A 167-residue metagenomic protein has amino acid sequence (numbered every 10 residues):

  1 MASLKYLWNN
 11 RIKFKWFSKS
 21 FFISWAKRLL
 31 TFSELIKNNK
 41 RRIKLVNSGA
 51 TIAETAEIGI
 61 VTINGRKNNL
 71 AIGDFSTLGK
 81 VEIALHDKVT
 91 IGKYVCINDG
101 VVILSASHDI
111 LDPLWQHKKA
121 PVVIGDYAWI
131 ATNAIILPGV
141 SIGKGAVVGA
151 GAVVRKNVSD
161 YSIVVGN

Functional and structural regions predicted by a protein language model:
M1-R42, V46-G49, E54-T55, Y94 (+4 more regions): Terminal amphipathic alpha-helical/low-complexity segments used for targeting or macromolecular assembly
S33, N39-V46, A53, R66 (+4 more regions): Short amphipathic alpha-helical surface micro-motifs
S48-G49, N68, A120, V154: Extracytoplasmic/secreted proteins and extracellular or luminal domains
G59-S141, N167: Flexible, glycine/small-residue-enriched loop-and-beta-strand segment within the central core of proteins
T77, W129, V147, V153 (+1 more regions): Short-chain dehydrogenase/reductase
T132-K156: Beta-rich strand-turn-strand
S159-D160: Conserved beta-to-alpha transition
